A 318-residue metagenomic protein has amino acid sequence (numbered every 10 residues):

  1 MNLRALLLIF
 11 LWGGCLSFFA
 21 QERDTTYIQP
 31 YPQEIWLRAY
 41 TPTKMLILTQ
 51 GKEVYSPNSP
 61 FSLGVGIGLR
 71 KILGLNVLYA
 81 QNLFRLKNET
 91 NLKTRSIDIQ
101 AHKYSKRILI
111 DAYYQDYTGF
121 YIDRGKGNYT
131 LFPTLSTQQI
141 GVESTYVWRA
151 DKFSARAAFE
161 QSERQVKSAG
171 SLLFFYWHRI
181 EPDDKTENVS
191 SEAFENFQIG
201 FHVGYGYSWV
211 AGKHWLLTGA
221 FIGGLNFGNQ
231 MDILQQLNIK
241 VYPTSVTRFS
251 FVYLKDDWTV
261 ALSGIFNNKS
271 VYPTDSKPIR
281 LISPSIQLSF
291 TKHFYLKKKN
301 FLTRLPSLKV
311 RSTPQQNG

Functional and structural regions predicted by a protein language model:
Y31-L37, F61, K71-L73, K106-I110 (+5 more regions): Outer-envelope beta-barrel architecture signal
Q33, P57-L63, I67, N91-I97 (+6 more regions): Residues that define the transmembrane beta-barrel architecture of outer-membrane proteins
A39, L63-L69, I99-K103, V142-W148 (+6 more regions): Residues on the lipid-exposed face of transmembrane beta-strands in outer-membrane beta-barrel proteins
T41-I47, L69-K71, Y79-L83, S105-R107 (+7 more regions): Transmembrane beta-strands of outer-membrane beta-barrel pores
M45, H178-D257: Outer-membrane beta-barrel transmembrane domain signature
I47-V54, K87-L92, I122-G127, R156-A158 (+4 more regions): Outer-membrane beta-barrel translocator domains and adjoining extracellular loop/strand segments of Gram-negative
S96-N196, I265, S307, T313-G318: Outer-membrane pore/translocation modules
G141-S144, I282-G318: Outer-membrane beta-barrel "beta-signal"
